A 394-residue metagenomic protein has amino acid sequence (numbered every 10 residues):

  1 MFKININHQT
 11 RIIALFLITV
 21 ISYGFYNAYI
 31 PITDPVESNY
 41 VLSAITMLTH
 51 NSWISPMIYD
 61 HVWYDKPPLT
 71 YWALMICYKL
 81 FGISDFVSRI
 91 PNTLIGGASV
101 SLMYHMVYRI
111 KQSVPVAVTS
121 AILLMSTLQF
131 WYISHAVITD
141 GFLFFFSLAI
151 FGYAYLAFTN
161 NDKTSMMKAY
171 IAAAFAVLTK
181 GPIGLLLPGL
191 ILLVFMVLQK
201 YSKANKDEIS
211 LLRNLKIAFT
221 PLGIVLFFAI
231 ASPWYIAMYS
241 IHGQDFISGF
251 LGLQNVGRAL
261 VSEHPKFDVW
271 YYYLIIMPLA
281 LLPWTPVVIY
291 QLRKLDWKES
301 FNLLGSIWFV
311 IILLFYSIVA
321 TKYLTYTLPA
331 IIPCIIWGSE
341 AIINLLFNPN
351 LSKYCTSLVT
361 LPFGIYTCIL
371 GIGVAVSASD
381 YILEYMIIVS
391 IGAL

Functional and structural regions predicted by a protein language model:
M1-L351: Membrane-integral, polyisoprenol-dependent glycosyltransferases of the GT-C/oligosaccharyltransferase superfamily
Y354-L394: Transmembrane helical bundles and short interhelical boundary loops of multi-pass, membrane-embedded
